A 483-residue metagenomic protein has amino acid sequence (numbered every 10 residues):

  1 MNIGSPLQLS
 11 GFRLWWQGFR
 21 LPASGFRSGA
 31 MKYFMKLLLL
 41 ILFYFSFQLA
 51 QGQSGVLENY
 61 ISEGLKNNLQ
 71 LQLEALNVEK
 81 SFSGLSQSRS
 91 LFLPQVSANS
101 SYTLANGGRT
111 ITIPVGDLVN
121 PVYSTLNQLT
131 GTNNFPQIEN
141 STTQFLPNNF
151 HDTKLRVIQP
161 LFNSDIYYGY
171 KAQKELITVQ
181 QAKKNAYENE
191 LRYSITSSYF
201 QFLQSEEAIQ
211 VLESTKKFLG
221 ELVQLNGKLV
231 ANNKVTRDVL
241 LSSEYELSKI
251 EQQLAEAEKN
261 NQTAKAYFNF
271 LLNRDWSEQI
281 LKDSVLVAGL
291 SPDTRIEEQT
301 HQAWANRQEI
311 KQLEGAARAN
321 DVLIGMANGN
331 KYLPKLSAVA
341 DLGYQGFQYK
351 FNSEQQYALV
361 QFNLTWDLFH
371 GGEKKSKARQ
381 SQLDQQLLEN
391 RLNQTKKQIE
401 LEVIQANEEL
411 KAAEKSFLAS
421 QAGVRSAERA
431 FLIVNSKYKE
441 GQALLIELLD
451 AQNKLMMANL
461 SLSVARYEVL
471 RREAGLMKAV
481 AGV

Functional and structural regions predicted by a protein language model:
M1-P6, S10-F12, F19, S24-I61 (+1 more regions): Bacterial Sec-dependent N-terminal signal peptides
N59, S83-L85, A182-K184, E188-Q302 (+3 more regions): Periplasmic alpha-helical coiled-coil/stalk elements that build and connect Gram-negative outer-membrane
S62-L161, T300-H370, L401: A small-residue-enriched
Q72-L76, S86-S90, F145, L161-E188 (+8 more regions): Sec/SRP-type N-terminal targeting helices
S90, K249-R274, V424-G482: Short segments within alpha-helical structural elements
T103-T110, P114-G116, L222, S242 (+8 more regions): Outer-membrane beta-barrel domain signature
